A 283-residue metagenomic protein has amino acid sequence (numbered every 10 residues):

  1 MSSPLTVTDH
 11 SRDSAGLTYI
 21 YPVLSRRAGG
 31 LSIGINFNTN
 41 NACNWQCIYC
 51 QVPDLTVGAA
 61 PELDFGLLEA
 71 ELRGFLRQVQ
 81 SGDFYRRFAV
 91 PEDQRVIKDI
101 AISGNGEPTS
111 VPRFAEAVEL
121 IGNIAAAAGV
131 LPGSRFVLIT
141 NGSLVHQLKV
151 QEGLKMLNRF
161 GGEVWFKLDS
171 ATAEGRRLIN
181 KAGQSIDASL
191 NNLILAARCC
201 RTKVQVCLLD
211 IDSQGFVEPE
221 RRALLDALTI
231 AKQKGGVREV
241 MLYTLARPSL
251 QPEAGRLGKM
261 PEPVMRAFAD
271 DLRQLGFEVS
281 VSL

Functional and structural regions predicted by a protein language model:
M1-A28, S213-L283: Auxiliary Fe-S-binding modules of radical SAM enzymes
M1-N40, Q46-I48, D54-E62, G66-A70 (+2 more regions): N-terminal [4Fe-4S]-dependent radical SAM core
S32-N36, D99-A101, V137, W165: Short aromatic/hydrophobic contact patches that present stacked aromatics for nucleic-acid/ligand binding
V52-F160: Conserved Radical SAM active-site core
E62, G66, G183, G258-R266: Short, conserved loop/turn and helix-capping segments at secondary-structure boundaries that abut family-defining
L72-F75, I121, L193-A196, F268 (+1 more regions): Hydrophobic alpha-helical packing residues
S110-A254: Conserved AdoMet/S-adenosylmethionine-binding subsite of the radical SAM
